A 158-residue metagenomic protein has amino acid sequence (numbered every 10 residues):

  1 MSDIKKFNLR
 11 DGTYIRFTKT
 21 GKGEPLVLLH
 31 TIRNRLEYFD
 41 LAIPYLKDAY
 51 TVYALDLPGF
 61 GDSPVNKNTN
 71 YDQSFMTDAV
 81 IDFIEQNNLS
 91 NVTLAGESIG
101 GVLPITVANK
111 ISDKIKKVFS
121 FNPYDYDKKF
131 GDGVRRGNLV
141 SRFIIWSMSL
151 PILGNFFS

Functional and structural regions predicted by a protein language model:
M1-L26, K47-Y50, L89-S90, S120 (+1 more regions): Alpha/beta-hydrolase fold catalytic core
T13-D62: Conserved HGGG/HGGXW glycine-rich cap/lid loop of the alpha/beta-hydrolase fold
Y38-D40, S63-T69, K129-G131: Conserved catalytic-core motifs of eukaryotic protein kinase domains, centered on the activation segment
D40, I81, I105-N109: Short, hydrophobic alpha-helix immediately C-terminal to the catalytic nucleophile
A54-A95: Active-site loop/oxyanion-hole signature of alpha/beta-hydrolase fold enzymes
S63, S98, N122: Catalytic nucleophile serine of serine hydrolases, specifically the conserved "nucleophile elbow" pentapeptide
G96-G100, P104: Gly/Ala-rich beta-loop-alpha elbow adjacent to hydrolase catalytic centers
I105, N109, K116-S149: Flexible "cap/lid" loop of the alpha/beta hydrolase fold
